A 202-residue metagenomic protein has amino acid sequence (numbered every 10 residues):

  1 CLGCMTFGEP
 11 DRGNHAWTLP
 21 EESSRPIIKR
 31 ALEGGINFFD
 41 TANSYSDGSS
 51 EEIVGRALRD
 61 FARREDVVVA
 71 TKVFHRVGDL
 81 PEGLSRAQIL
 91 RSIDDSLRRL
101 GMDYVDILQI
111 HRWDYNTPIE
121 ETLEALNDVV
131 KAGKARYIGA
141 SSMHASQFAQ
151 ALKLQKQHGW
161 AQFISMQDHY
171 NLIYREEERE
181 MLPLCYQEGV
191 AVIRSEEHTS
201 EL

Functional and structural regions predicted by a protein language model:
C1-V67, D103, K131: N-terminal binding-site loop/beta-alpha segment at the start of enzyme catalytic domains that lines or forms
L2, S24, A31, F39 (+9 more regions): Conserved, mostly hydrophobic/aromatic
M5-F7, A42-S44, K72-R76, I110-W113 (+2 more regions): Active-site beta-loop-alpha junctions enriched in small/polar residues
G8-E22, H75-L90, H111-T117: Active-site mouth loops of central-metabolism enzymes
W17-A31, E82-G101, E121, F148-K153: Short, acidic/polar
G35, G101-Y104, Q109, K134 (+1 more regions): Short loop/turn motifs at secondary-structure junctions
E52-R63, S92-R98, E180-G189: Short amphipathic alpha-helices and their capping/turn segments at secondary-structure boundaries
D114-S200: Beta/alpha (TIM)-barrel catalytic core signal, keyed to glycine-rich beta->alpha loops juxtaposed to Asp/Glu that bind
